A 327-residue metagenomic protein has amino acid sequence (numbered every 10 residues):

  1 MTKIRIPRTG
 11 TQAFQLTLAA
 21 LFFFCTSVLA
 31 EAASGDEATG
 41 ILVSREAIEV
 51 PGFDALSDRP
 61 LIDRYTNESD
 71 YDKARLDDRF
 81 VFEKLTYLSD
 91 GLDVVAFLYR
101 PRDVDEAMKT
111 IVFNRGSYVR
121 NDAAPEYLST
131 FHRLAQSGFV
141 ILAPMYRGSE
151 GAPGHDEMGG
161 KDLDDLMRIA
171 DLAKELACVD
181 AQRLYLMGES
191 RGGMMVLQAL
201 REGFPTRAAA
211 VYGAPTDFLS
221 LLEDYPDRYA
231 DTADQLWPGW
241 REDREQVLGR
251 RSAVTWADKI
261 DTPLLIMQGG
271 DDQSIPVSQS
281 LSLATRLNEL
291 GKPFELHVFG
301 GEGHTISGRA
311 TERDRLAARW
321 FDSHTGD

Functional and structural regions predicted by a protein language model:
D58-V104: N-terminal cap/lid segment of alpha/beta-hydrolase-fold proteins
E106-S117: Short beta-strand element of the alpha/beta-hydrolase
A123, L219-W256, T262: Mobile cap/lid helix-loop segments that gate and shape the active-site cleft of serine hydrolases
A124-A143: Short amphipathic alpha-helix adjacent to the substrate-entry channel of hydrolases
E157-A177: Alpha/beta-hydrolase active-site loop
G193-F204: Short glycine-enriched nucleophile-adjacent loop and the immediately C-terminal alpha-helix near the catalytic center
I260, I266-Q268, D272: Short beta-strand/loop motif that positions the catalytic acidic residue of the alpha/beta-hydrolase fold
L281-D327: C-terminal catalytic histidine-bearing segment of alpha/beta-hydrolase fold enzymes
